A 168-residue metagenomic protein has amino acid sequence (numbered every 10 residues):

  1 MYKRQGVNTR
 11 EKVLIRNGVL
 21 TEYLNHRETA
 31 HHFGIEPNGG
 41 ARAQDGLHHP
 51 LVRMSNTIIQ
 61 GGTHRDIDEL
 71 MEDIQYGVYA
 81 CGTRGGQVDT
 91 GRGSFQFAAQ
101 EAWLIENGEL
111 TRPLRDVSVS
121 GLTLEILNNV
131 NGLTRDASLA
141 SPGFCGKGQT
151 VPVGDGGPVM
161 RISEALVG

Functional and structural regions predicted by a protein language model:
Y2-G168: N-terminal small-residue-enriched
